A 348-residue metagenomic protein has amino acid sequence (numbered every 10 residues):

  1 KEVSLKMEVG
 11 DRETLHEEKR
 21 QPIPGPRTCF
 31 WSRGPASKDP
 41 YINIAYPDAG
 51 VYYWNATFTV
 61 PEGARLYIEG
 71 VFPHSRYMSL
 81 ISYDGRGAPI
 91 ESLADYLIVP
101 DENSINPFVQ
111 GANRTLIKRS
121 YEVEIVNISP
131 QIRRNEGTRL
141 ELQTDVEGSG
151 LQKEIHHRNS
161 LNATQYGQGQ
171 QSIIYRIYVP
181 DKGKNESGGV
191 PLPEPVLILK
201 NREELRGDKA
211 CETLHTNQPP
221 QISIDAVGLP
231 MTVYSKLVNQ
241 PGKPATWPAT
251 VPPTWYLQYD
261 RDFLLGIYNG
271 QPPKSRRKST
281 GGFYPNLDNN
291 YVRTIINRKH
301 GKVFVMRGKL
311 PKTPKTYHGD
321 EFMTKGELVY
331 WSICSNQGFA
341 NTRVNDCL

Functional and structural regions predicted by a protein language model:
K1-L348: A compositional/structural signature for long, glycine/proline-rich flexible linkers and loops on extracytoplasmic
